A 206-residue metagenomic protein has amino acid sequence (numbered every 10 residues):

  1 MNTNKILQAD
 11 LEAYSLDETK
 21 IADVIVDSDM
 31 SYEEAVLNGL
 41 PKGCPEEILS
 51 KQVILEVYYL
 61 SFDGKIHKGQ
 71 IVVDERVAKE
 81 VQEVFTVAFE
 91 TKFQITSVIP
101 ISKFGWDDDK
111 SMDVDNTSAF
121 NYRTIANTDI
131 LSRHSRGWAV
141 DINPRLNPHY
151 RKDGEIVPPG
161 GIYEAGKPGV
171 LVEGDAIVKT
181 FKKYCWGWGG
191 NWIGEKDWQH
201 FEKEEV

Functional and structural regions predicted by a protein language model:
M1-K65: N-terminal module-boundary/linker segments of secreted carbohydrate-active enzymes
V36-G43, K68-D74, T124-A126: N-terminal post-signal-peptidase region of extra-cytosolic proteins
E47-Q52, D113-D115, R133-S135, G194: A generic structural signal for short, non-catalytic loop/turn and secondary-structure boundary residues
E47-S111: Active-site acidic/histidine clusters and adjacent loop/turn architecture that either coordinate catalytic ions
I54-V57, V84, A88, F120 (+3 more regions): Generic structural hydrophobic/aromatic packing signal, biased to beta-strands
Q94-R136, N147-H149: Active-site-adjacent loop/helix surface patches within enzyme catalytic domains that shape the substrate-binding cleft
T124-L131, R136-V206: Catalytic cores and adjacent binding grooves of peptidoglycan-active enzymes
